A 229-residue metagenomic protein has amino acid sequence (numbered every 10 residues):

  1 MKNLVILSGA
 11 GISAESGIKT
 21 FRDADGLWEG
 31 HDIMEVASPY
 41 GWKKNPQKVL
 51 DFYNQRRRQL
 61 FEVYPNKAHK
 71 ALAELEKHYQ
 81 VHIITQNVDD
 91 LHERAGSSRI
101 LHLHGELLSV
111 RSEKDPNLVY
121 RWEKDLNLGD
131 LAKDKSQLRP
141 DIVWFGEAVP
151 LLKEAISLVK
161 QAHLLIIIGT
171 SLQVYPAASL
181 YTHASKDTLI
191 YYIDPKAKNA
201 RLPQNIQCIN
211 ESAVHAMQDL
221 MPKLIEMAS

Functional and structural regions predicted by a protein language model:
M1-S229: Conserved catalytic core of sirtuin-type NAD+-dependent deacylases
